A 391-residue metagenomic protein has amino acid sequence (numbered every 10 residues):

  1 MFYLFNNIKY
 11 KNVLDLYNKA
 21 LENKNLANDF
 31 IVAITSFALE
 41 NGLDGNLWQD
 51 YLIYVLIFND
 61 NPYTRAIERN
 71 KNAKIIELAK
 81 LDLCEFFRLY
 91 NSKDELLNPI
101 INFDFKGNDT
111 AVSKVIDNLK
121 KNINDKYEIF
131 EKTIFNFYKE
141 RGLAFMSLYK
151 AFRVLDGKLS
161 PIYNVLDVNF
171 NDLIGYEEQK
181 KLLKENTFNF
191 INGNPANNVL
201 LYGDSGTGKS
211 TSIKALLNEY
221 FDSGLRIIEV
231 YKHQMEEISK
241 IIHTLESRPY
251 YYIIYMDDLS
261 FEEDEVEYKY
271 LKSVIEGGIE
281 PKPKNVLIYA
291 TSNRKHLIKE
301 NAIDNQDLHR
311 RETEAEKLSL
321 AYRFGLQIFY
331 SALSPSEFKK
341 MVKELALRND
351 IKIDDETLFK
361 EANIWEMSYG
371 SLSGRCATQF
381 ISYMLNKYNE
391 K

Functional and structural regions predicted by a protein language model:
M1-I174, E178: AAA+ P-loop ATPase mechanoenzymes
V165-V199: Pre-Walker A (pre-P-loop) alpha-helix and adjacent loop at the N terminus of AAA/AAA+ ATPase modules, a conserved
G193-I213: Walker A/P-loop nucleotide-binding motif
E219-Y252, S260-D264: AAA+/P-loop NTPase substrate/partner-engagement loops
Q234-E236, L259-E262, I288, S292-I298 (+1 more regions): Conserved nucleotide-binding/hydrolysis micro-motifs of P-loop NTPases
E263-L308, E312: Conserved catalytic/switch belt of AAA+ P-loop NTPases
L308-L318, G325-K339: Conserved AAA+ ATPase "SRH/arginine-finger" region at the nucleotide-binding site
S331-K391: C-terminal alpha-helical "lid" subdomain
